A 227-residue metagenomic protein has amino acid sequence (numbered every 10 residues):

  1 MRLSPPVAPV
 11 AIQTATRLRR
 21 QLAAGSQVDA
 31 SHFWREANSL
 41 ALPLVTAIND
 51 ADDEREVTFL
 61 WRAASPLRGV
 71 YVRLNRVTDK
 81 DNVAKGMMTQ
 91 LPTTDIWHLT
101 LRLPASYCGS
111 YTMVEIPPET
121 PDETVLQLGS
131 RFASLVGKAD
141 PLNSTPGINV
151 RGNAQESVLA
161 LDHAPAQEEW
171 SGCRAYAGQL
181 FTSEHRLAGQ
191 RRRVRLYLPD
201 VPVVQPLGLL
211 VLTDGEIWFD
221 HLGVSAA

Functional and structural regions predicted by a protein language model:
M1-R62, E169-G172: Non-catalytic, glycine-rich low-complexity segments
D52-S106, I116-G178: Aromatic-rich carbohydrate-binding modules that target alpha-glucans
V70-V72, Y111, V194: Short beta-strand elements bearing conserved aromatic residues within extracellular beta-rich modules
T100, T112, R195-Y197: Residues within well-ordered beta-strands of beta-sheet-rich folds
Y107-E115, L207: Short beta-strand segments enriched for Tyr within beta-sheet-rich domains, predominantly fibronectin type III
Q167, C173-G178, T182-P202: Peripheral/terminal regions associated with large enzymatic or DNA-binding modules
V194-L198, V204-I217: Short beta-strand element of the alpha/beta-hydrolase
F219-A227: Short amphipathic alpha-helix adjacent to the substrate-entry channel of hydrolases
